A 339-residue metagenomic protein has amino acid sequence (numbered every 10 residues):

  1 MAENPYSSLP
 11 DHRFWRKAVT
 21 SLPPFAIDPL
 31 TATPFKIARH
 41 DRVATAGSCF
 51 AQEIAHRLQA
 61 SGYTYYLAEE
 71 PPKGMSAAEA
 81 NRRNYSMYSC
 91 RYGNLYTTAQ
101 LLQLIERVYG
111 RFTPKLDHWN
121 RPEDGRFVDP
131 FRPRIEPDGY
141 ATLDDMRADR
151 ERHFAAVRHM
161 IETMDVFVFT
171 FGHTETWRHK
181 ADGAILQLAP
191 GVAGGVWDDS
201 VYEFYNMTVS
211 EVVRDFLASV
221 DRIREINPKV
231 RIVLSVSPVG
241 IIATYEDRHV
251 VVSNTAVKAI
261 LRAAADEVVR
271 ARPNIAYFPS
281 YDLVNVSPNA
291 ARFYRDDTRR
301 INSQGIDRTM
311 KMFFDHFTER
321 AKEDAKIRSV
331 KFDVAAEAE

Functional and structural regions predicted by a protein language model:
M1-E339: Extracellular glycan-modifying ectodomains
